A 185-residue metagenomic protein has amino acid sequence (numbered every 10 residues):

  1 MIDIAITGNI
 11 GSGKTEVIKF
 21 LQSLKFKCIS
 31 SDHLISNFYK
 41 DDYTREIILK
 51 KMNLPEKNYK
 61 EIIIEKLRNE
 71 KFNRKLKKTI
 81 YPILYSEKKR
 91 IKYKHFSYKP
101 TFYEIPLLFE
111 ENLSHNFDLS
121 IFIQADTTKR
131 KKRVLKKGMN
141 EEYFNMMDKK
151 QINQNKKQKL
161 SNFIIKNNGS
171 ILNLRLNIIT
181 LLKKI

Functional and structural regions predicted by a protein language model:
I6: Hydrophobic anchor at the beta1->P-loop junction of P-loop NTPases
N9, L21: P-loop (Walker A) phosphate-binding loop of NTP-binding proteins
S12: ATP-binding Walker
T15: Walker A/P-loop
F26-D41: Short beta-strand-centered segment that lines the nucleotide-binding/catalytic pocket of NTP-utilizing
N37-K99: ATP-dependent small-molecule kinase phosphotransfer cores that center on conserved nucleotide phosphate-binding segments
E87-H95, P100-K136: ATP-dependent NMP and nucleoside kinases share a basic, alpha-helical "lid"
H115-N116, T127, K137-I185: Small-molecule kinase domains that catalyze NTP-dependent phosphoryl transfer to phosphate-bearing small molecules
